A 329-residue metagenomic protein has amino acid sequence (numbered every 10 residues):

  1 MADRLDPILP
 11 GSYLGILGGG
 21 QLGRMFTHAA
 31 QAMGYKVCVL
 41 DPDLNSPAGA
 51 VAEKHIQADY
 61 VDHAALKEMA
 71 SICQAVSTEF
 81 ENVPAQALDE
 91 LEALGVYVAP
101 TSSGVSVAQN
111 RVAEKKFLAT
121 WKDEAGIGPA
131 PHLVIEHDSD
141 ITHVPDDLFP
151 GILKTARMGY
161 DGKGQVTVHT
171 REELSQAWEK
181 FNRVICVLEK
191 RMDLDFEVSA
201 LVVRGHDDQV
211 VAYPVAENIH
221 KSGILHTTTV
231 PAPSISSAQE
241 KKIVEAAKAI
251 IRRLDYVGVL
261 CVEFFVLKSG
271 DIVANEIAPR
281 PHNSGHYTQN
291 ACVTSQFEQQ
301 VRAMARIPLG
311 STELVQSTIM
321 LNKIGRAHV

Functional and structural regions predicted by a protein language model:
M1-K116, T120-W121: ATP-binding N-terminal substructure of ATP-dependent carboxylate-amine bond-forming enzymes
A64-A65, A87, S139-H143, E173: Short acidic active-site motifs
S102-Q165, R171: A conserved helix-loop-beta module that forms one wall/lid of the active-site cleft in ATP-utilizing catalytic domains
G164-V262, V266-K268: Internal nucleotide-binding/catalytic subdomain
K241-V262, K268, A278-R326: Active-site "cap" helix and flanking loop/linker of ATP-utilizing ligase/carboxylase catalytic domains
G270-V273: Conserved protein kinase catalytic/activation segment
